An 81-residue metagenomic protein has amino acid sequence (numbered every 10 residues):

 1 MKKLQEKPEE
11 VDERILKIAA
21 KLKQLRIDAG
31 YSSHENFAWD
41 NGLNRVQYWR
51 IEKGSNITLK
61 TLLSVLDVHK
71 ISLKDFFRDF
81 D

Functional and structural regions predicted by a protein language model:
M1-A29: A short, Lys/Arg-rich alpha-helix, primarily the initiator
L22, S33-H34, L59-L62: Helix-turn-helix DNA-binding elements, focusing on the entry/boundary residues of the two helices that contact DNA
R26, A38, L66: The alpha-helix within a helix-turn-helix
G30-R50: Short alpha-helical DNA-recognition segment
E52, H69, F80: DNA major-groove recognition helix of helix-turn-helix
K60-D75: DNA major-groove recognition helix of helix-turn-helix/homeodomain DNA-binding modules
